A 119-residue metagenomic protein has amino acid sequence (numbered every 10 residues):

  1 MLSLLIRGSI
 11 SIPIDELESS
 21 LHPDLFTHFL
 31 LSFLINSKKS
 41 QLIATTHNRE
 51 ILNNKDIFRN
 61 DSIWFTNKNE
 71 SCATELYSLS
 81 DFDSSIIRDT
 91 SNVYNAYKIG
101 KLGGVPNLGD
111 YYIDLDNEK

Functional and structural regions predicted by a protein language model:
M1-I14, D24-H28: GG-anchored amphipathic helix commonly corresponding to the ABC/SMC/Rad50 NBD signature/C-loop
I14-E16, T45-T46: Short His-Asn-centered micro-motif
S19-P23: Conserved D-loop-proximal element of ABC-family nucleotide-binding domains
H28-K119: C-terminal lobe/lid and adjacent interdomain/linker elements of RecA-like ASCE P-loop ATPase modules
